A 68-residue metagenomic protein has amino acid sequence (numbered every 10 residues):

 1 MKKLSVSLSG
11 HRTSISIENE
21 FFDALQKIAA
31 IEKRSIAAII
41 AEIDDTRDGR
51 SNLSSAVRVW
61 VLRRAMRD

Functional and structural regions predicted by a protein language model:
M1-S16: Short Lys/Arg-rich basic patches
S16, L25, R67: Short acidic, gly/pro-rich beta-turn/loop elements at beta-sheet edges and active-site/ligand-binding grooves
I17-E18, A56: A general marker of short, structured functional hotspots
E20-E32, I36-A38, E42-D45: Surface-exposed, Lys/Arg-rich phosphate-binding patches that contact polyanionic backbones
D45-D68: C-terminal structural segments of small proteins and small subunits
